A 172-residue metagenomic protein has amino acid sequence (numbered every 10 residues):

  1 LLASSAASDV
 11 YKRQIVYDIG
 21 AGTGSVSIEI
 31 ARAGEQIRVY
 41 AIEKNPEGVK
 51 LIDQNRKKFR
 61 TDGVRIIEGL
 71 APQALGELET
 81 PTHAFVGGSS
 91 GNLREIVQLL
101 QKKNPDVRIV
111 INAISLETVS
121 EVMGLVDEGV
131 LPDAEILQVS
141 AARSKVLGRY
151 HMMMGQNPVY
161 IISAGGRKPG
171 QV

Functional and structural regions predicted by a protein language model:
L1-A7, Y11: Single conserved hydrophobic/aromatic residue that forms the stacking wall/gate of nucleotide- or nucleobase-binding
R13-G22: Conserved class I S-adenosyl-L-methionine
T23-E35: Conserved SAM-binding loop of SAM-dependent methyltransferases across substrates and taxa, primarily the Class I
Q36-Y40: Short beta-strand element of Class I
I42-T80: S-adenosyl-L-methionine
E43-E47, G88, I114: Short beta->alpha hinge that forms the Motif I/post-I loop of the SAM-binding pocket
Q101-G155: C-terminal substrate-binding/active-site "lid" region of AdoMet-derived donor-dependent transferases
Y150-V172: Core SAM-dependent methyltransferase catalytic element
